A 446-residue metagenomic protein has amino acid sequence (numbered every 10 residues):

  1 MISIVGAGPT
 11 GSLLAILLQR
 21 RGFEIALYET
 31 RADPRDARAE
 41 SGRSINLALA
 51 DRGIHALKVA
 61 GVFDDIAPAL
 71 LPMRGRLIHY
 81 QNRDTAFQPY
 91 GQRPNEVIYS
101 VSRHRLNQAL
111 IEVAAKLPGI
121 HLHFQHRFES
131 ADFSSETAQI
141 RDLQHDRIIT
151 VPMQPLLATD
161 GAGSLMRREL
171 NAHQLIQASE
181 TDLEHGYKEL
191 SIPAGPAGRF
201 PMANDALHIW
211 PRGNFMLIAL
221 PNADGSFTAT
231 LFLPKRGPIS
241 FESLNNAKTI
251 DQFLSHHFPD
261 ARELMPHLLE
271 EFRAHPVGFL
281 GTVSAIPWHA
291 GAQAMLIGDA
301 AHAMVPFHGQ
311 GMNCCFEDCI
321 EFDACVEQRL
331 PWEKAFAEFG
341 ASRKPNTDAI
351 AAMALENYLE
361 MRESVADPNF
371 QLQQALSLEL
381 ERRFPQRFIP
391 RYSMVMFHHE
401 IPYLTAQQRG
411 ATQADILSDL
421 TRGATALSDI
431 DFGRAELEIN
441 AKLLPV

Functional and structural regions predicted by a protein language model:
I2, I25, H121, T150 (+2 more regions): Hydrophobic "anchor" residues on beta-strands that sit immediately upstream of conserved functional sites
I2-S3, A7-G75, H79, P94 (+2 more regions): Glycine-rich FAD cofactor-binding loop and adjacent beta-loop-alpha segment at the N-terminus of flavoprotein
A7-R20, L190, P276-A366, P402: Conserved mid-domain beta->alpha element of the FAD-binding
H55-V59, L106-H121: N-terminal Rossmann-like dinucleotide/flavin-binding domain of flavoprotein oxidoreductases that bind FAD/FMN
P68-P72, H121, H256-R273, P331-E338 (+1 more regions): Acidic/histidine metal-binding catalytic segments
D84-V101, F232-R236: Helix-loop-beta segment of a Rossmann-like dinucleotide-binding subdomain
E112, L117, H126-S130, S135-A290: Conserved FAD-binding catalytic core of PHBH/FMO-like flavoproteins
A324-V446: C-terminal helical "tail/cap" subdomain of flavin- and related membrane-associated enzymes
